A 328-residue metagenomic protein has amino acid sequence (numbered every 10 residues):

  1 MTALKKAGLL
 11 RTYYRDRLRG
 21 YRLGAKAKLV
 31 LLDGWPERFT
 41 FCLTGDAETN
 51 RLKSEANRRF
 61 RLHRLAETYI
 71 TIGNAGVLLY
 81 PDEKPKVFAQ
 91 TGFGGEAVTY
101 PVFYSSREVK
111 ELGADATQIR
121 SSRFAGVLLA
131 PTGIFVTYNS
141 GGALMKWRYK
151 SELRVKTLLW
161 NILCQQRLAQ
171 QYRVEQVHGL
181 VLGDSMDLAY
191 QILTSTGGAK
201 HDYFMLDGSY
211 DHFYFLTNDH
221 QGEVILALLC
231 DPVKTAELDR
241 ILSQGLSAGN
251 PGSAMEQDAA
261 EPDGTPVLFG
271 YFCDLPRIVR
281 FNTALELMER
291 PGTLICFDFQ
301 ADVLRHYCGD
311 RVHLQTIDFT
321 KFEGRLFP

Functional and structural regions predicted by a protein language model:
T2-L9: Basic amphipathic alpha-helical segments that dock to polyanions
R11-G45: Accessory beta->alpha helical hairpin/"wing" motif in late/C-terminal subdomains of nucleic-acid enzymes
R11-T12, G76-E83, D239-A248: Short secondary-structure junctions
L18, F41-L52, A66-T71, K86-G94 (+3 more regions): Electropositive, intrinsically flexible nucleic-acid-contacting patches
L31-W35, C42, K146-K150, R280-F281: A short, polar/proline- and glycine-enriched secondary-structure boundary/capping micro-motif
T49-K146: Exposed, interaction-prone assembly regions rather than primary DNA-binding/catalytic cores
L62-T68, R148-R167, S195-A199, L275-N282: Well-ordered, non-membrane alpha-helical segments in soluble/globular domains
T137-M145, A169-P328: Long, compositionally biased intrinsically disordered regions
